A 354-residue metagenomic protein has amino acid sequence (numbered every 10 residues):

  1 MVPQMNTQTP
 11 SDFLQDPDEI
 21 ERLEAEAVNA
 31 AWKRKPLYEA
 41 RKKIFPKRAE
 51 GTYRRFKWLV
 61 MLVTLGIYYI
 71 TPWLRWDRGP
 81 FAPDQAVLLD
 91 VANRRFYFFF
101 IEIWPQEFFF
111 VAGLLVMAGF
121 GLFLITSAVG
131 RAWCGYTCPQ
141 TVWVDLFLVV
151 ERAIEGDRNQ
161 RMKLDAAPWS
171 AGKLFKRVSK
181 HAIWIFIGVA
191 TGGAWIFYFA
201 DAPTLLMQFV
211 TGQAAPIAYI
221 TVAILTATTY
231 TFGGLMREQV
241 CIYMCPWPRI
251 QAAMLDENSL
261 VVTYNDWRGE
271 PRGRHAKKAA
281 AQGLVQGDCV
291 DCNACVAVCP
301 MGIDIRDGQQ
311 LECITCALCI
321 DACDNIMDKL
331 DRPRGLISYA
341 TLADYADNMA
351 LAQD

Functional and structural regions predicted by a protein language model:
V2-R272, I320, I337-D354: Membrane-embedded alpha-helical bundles of multi-pass integral membrane proteins
T126-T141, F232-P248, A279-M327: Cysteine-centered iron-sulfur cluster-binding motifs in ferredoxin-type domains/subunits of redox enzymes
L146-F147, A252-M254, I303, D307-Q309 (+1 more regions): Short Cys/His-rich "knuckle" micro-motifs
R274-K277: C-terminal cap/substrate-recognition region of VAO/PCMH-type FAD-linked oxidoreductases
